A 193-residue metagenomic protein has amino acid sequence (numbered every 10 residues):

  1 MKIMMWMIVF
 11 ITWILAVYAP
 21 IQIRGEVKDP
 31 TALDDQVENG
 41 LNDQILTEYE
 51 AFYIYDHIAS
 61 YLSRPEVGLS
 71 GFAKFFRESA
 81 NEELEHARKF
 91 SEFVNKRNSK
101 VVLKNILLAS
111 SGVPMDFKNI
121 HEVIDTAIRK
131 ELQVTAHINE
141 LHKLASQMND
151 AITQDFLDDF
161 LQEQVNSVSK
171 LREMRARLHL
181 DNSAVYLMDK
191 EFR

Functional and structural regions predicted by a protein language model:
K2-R193: Iron-associated oxidoreductase/ferritin-like identity signal
